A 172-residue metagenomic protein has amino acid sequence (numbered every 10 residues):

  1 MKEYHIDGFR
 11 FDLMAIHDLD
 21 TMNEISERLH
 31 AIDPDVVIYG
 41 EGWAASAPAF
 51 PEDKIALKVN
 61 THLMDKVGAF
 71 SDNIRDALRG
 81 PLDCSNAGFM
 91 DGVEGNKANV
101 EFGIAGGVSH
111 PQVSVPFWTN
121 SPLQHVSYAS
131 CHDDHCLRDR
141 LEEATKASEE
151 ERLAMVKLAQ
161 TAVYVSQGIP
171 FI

Functional and structural regions predicted by a protein language model:
M1-H17: Active-site groove signature of glycoside hydrolases
E3, D20-I32: Alpha-helical structural signal in soluble globular domains
L13-D18, E41-A45: Short, solvent-exposed turn/loop segments enriched in Gly/Ser/Thr/Pro and often Arg
S26-E27, D35-I172: Conserved alpha/beta catalytic core and glycan-binding cleft of carbohydrate-active enzymes
